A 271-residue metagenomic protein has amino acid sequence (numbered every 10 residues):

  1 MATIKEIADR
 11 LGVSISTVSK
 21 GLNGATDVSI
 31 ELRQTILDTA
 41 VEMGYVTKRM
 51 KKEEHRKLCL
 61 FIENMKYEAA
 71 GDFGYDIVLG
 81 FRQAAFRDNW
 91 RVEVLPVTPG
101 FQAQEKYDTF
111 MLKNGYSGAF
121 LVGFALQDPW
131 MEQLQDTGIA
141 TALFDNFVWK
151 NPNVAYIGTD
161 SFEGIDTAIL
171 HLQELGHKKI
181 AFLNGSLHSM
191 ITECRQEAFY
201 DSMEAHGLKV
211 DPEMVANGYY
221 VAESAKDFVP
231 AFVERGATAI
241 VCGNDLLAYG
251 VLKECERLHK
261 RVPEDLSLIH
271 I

Functional and structural regions predicted by a protein language model:
M1, R10, I15, E42-M43 (+5 more regions): Bacterial carbohydrate/catabolite-sensing allosteric modules
M1-E54: N-terminal helix-turn-helix DNA-binding module of bacterial transcription factors
E53-A69, D88: Interdomain hinge and pocket-entrance segments immediately C-terminal to HTH DNA-binding domains
Y67-D72, F101-Q102: Short, flexible/disordered intra-domain loops and linkers
R82-A125: Central regulatory/effector-binding core of bacterial HTH transcription factors
Q104, Q127-W130, A248-V251: Short, well-ordered alpha-helical microsegments
K106-Y107, P129-W130, S224-F228: Short acidic active-site motifs
